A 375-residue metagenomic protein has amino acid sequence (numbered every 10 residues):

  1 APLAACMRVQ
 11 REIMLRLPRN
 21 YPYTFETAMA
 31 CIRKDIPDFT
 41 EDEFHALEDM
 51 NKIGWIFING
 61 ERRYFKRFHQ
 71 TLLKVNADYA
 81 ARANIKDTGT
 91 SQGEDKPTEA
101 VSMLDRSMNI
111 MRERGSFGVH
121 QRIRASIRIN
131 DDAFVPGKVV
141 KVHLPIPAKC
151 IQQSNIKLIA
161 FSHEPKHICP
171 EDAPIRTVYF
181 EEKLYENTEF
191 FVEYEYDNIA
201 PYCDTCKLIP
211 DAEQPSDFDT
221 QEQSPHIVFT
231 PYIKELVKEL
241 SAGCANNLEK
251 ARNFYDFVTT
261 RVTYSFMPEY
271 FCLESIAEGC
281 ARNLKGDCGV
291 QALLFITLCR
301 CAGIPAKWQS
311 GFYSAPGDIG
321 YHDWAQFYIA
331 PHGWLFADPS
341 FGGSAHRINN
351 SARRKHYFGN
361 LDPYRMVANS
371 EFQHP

Functional and structural regions predicted by a protein language model:
P2-Y202: Intrinsically disordered, low-complexity N-terminal segments that are enriched in acidic
R128-A133, C244, R282-K285: Short, charged/polar micro-motifs that form catalytic or ligand-binding hotspots
V142, F254, A325: Terminal peptide-recognition signature
Q152-I156, N283, W334-D338: Short, well-ordered strand-loop elements centered on a beta-strand within folded domains, enriched for acidic residues
K157-F161, C206-P215, P339-G342: Short intrinsically disordered coil segments
P170-Y179, L184-R282: Acidic low-complexity segments
N247-F254, N283-C299: Active-site nucleophilic cysteine motif
V290-P375: Hydrophobic/aromatic-rich core segments of domains that either
